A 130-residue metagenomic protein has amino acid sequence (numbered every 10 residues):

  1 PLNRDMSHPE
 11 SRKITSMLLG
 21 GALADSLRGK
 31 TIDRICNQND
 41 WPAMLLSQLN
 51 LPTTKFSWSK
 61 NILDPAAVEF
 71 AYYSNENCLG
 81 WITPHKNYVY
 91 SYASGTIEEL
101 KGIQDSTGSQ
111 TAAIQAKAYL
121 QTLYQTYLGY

Functional and structural regions predicted by a protein language model:
P1-Y130: Solvent-exposed soluble domains appended to multi-pass membrane proteins
